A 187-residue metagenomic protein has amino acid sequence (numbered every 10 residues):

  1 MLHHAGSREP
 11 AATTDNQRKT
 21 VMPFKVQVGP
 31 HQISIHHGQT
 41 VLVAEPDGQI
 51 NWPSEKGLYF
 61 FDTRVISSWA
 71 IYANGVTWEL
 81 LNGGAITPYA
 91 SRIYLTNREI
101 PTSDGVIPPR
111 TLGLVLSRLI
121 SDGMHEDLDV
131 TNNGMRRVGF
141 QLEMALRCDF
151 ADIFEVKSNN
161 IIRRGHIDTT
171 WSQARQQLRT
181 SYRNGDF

Functional and structural regions predicted by a protein language model:
L2-F187: Terminal accessory carbohydrate-recognition/targeting modules of carbohydrate-active enzymes
